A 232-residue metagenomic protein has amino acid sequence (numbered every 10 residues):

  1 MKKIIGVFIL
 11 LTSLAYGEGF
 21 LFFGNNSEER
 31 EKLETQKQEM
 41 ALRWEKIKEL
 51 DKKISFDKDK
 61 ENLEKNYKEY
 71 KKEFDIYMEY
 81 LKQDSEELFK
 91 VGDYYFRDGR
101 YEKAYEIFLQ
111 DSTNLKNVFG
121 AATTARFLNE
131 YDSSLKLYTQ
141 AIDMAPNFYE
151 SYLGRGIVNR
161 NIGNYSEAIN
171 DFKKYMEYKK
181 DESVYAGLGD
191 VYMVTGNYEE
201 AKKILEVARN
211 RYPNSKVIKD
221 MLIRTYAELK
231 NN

Functional and structural regions predicted by a protein language model:
Y80, Q110-N114, M144, E177-Y178 (+1 more regions): Structural marker of alpha-solenoid helical repeat scaffolds
D93, T123-R126, I157, D190 (+1 more regions): Residue-level recognition of tetratricopeptide repeat
R97, F127-L128, N161-I162, V194-T195 (+1 more regions): Register position in tetratricopeptide repeats
